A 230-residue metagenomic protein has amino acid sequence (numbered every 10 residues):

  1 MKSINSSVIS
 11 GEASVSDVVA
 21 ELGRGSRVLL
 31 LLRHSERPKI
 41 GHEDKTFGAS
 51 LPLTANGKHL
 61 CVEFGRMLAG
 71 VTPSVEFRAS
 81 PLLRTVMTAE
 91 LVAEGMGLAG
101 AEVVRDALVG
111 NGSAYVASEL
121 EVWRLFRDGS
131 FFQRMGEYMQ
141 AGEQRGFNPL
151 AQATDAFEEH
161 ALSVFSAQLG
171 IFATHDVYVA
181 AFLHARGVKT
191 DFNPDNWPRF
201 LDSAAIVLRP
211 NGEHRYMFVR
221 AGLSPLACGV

Functional and structural regions predicted by a protein language model:
M1-D106, G136-A151, D191-P210: Active-site-proximal alpha-helix that buttresses catalytic centers in soluble enzyme cores
V19-L22, Q152-Y216: Active-site-adjacent alpha-helix immediately C-terminal to a catalytic or transition-state-stabilizing loop
H34, H175, S224: Histidine-centered active-site/metal-ligand motif
R37, G110, Y178-A180: Active-site micro-motifs of SAM-dependent methyltransferase domains
G41-K45, E90, A114-L120, H184-A185: Short aromatic-enriched loop/helix-cap "lid" or pocket-rim segments at secondary-structure transitions that line
M96, N111-S113, A141-F147, Q152-L169: Hydrophobic, aromatic-enriched interface-forming segments
E102, A107, G112-Q144: Low-complexity, serine/threonine/proline-enriched polar segments
F218-C228: Short, solvent-exposed aromatic-acidic interface loops
